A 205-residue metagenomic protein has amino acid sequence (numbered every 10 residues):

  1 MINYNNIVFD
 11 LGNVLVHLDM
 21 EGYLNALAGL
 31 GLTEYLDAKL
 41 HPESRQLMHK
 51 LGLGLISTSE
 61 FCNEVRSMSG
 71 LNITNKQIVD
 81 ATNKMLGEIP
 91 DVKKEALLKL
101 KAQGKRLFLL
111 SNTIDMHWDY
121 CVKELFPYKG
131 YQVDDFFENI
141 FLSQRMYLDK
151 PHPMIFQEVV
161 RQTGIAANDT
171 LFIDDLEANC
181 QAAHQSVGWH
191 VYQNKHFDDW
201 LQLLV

Functional and structural regions predicted by a protein language model:
M1-Y4, F9, I114-D115, V122-V205: Asp-based, Mg2+/Mn2+-dependent phosphohydrolase catalytic module
I2-D91, A102-Q103, I114-H117: N-terminal helical cap/lid subdomain that shapes the substrate entry/recognition surface in HAD-like hydrolases
D10-N13, G54, L100, L109 (+2 more regions): Generic structural signal for small/hydrophobic residues in well-ordered secondary structure, especially within
L24, K94-L98, L109, F156 (+1 more regions): Short amphipathic alpha-helical segments and helix-helix/interface helices
L47-L51, L97, F137: Generic hydrophobic alpha-helical segments
M68, A96-K99, E158, Q162: A generic secondary-structure signal
G104-R106, W189: A generic structural motif
